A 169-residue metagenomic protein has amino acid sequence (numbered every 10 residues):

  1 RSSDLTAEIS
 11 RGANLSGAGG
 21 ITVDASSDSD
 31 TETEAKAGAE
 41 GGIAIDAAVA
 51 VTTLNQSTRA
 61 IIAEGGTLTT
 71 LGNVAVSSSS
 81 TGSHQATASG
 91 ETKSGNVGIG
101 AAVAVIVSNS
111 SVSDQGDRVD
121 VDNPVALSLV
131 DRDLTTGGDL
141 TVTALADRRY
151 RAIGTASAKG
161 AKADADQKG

Functional and structural regions predicted by a protein language model:
R1-G169: Low-complexity, glycine- and small/polar-enriched segments
